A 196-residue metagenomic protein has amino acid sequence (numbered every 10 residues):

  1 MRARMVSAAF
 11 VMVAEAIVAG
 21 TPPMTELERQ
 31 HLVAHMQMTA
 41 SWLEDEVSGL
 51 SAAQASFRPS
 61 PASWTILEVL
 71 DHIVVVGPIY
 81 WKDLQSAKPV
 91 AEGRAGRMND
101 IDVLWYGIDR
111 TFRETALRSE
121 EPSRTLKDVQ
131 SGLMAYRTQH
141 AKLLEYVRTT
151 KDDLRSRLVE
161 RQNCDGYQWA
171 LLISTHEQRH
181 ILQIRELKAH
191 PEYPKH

Functional and structural regions predicted by a protein language model:
R4-A16: Bacterial N-terminal signal peptides
A16-H31, K82-Y136, R161, H190-H196: Short, helix-capping/interhelical loops that line the mouth of catalytic, cofactor-, or ligand-binding pockets
M24, H31, H35-M38, P61 (+3 more regions): Short, contiguous, pocket-lining structural segments that sit at or immediately flank catalytic/ligand-binding sites
H31-V75: N-terminal secretory signal peptides
V33, A40, E44, I66-L70 (+5 more regions): Extracytoplasmic/secreted envelope proteins and their assembly/folding machinery, especially bacterial periplasmic
A34, G49-A53, W64, S86 (+6 more regions): Surface-exposed, polar/charged faces of alpha-helical domains in mature secreted/periplasmic/lumenal proteins
T39-E46, V76, Y80, T111 (+5 more regions): Amphipathic, well-ordered alpha-helical segments in soluble domains
F57-W105, E145, T149-H196: Short, contiguous alpha-helical
